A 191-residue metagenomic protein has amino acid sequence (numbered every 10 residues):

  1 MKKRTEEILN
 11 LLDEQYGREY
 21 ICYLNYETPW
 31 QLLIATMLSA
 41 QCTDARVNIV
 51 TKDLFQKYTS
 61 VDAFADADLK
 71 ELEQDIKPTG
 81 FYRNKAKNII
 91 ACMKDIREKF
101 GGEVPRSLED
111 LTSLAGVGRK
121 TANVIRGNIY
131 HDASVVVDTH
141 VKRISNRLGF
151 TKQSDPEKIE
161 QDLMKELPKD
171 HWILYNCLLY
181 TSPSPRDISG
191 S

Functional and structural regions predicted by a protein language model:
K2-S182, R186: Catalytic cores of DNA base-excision repair glycosylases
D187-S191: N-terminal low-complexity segments that are often proline-rich with Ser/Thr-Pro
